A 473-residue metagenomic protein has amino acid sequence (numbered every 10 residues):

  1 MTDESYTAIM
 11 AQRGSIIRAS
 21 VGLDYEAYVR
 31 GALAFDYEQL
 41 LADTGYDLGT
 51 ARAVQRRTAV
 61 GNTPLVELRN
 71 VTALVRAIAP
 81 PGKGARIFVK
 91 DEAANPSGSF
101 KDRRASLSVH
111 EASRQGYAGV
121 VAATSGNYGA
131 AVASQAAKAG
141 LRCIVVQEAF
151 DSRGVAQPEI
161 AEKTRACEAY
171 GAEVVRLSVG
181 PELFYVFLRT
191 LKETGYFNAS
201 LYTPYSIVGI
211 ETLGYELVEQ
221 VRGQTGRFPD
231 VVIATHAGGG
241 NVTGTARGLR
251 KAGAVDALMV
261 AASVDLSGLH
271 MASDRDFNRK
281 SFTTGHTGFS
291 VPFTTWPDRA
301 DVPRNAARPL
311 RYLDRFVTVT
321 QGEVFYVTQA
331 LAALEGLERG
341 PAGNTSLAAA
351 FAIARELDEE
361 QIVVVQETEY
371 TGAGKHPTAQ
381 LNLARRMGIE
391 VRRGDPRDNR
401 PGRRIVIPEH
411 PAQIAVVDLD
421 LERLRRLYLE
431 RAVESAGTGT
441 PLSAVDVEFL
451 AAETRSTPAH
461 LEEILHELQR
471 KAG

Functional and structural regions predicted by a protein language model:
M1-A118: Positively charged, low-complexity intrinsically disordered leader regions
N62, Y170-G171, F184-E193, K251-E338 (+1 more regions): Active-site/ligand-binding loops adjacent to catalytic centers
R69-I87, S99-R103, L107, Y185-K192 (+2 more regions): Acidic-glycine-rich active-site phosphate/pyrophosphate-binding loop
E92-D102, G119-Y128, L201-I207, I233-G238 (+3 more regions): Active-site nucleophile and cofactor-binding loops and adjacent substrate-binding regions of central metabolic enzymes
A112-Q135, A139-A149, F228-G244, V260 (+2 more regions): A short, small-residue-rich loop immediately preceding and capping a beta-strand
A130-V179, L269-R279, R304, K375-L383: Active-site-proximal loop->helix
Y185-R250, G322-A332: Active-site/ligand-binding-proximal alpha/beta "capping" segment
R222, G226, F316-T318, G322-L334 (+4 more regions): Non-transmembrane, aqueous-exposed alpha-helical and coiled segments at domain scale
